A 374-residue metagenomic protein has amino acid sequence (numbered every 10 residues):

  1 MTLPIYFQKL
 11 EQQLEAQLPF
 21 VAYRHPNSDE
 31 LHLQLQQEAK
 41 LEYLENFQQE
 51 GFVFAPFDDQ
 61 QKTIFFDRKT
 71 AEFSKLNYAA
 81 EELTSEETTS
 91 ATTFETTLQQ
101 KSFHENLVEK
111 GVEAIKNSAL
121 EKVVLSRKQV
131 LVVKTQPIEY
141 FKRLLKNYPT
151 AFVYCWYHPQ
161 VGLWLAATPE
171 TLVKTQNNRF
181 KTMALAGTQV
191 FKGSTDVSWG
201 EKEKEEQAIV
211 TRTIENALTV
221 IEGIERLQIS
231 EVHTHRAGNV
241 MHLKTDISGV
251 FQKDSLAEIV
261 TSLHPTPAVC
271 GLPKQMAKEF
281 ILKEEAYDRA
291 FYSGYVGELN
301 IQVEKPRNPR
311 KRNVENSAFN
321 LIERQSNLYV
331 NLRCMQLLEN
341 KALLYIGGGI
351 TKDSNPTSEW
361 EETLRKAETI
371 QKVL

Functional and structural regions predicted by a protein language model:
M1-A39: Short, Gly/Pro- and small/polar-rich lid/capping loops
E15-F20, R24-S28, V133-I209, R236 (+3 more regions): An anion-binding catalytic pocket shared by soluble metabolic enzymes
H25-Q136, N177, T195-D196, E201 (+2 more regions): Non-catalytic accessory segments adjacent to catalytic cores
F52-F54, K122-L125, C155, K181 (+2 more regions): A structural signal for short, well-ordered beta-strand segments and their strand-loop junctions that often border
V53, S118, V173, R212 (+3 more regions): A residue-level signal for conserved active-site and pocket-lining positions in enzyme catalytic cores
L76-S102, V108-E109, V132, M183 (+5 more regions): Contiguous alpha-helical scaffold segments within structured protein domains that host functional hotspots
V124-K128, Y157, Q228-V232: Short, surface-exposed recognition loops or helix-turn segments adjacent to catalytic cores
V250-L374: Conserved hydrophobic core element of enzyme catalytic domains
